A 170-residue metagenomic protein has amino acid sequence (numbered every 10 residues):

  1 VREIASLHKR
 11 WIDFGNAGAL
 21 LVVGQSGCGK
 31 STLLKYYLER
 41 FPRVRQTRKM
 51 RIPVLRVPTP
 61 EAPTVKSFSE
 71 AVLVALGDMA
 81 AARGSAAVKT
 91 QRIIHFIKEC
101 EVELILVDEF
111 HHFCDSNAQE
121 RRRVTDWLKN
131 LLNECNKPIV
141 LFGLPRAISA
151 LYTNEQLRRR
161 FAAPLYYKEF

Functional and structural regions predicted by a protein language model:
V1-N16: A short, basic N-terminal segment
F14-K35: Walker A/P-loop nucleotide-binding motif
G24, L131-T153: Sensor-1/coupling segment of RecA-like P-loop NTPase cores
C28-M50: P-loop NTPase Walker A phosphate-binding motif
V54, P60-A81: Conserved NTP-binding/hydrolysis module of P-loop NTPases
P60-P63, H111-H112, P145-S149: Conserved nucleotide-binding/hydrolysis micro-motifs of P-loop NTPases
T64-F68, A80-W127, L131-P138: Mid-core helix/loop region of P-loop NTP-binding domains shared across ATPases and GTPases
Y152-E169: A short helix-turn-beta junction within AAA+ P-loop NTPase domains corresponding to the substrate/partner-engaging
